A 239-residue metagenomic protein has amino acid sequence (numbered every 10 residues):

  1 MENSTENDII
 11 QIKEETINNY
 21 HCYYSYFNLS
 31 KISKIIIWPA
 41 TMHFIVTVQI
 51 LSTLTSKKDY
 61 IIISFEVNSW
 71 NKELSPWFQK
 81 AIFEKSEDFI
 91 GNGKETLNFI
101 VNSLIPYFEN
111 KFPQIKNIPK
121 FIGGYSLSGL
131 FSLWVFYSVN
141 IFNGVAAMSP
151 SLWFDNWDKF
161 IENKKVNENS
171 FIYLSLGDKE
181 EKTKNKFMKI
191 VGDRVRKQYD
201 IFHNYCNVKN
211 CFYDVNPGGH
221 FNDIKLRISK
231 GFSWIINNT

Functional and structural regions predicted by a protein language model:
M1-K34, C211: A domain-start/cap signature at the N-terminus of enzymes
S30-K111: Serine-hydrolase catalytic machinery in alpha/beta-hydrolase-like enzymes
I37-T41, S149, L176: The conserved beta1-alpha1 loop
L51-S52, V135-F136, Y199: A conserved amphipathic alpha-helix that caps or lines the catalytic cleft of carbohydrate- and lipid-modifying enzymes
P119-G124, M148: Short beta-strand immediately N-terminal to the catalytic nucleophile in serine-hydrolase-like folds
G123-S128, S132: Gly/Ala-rich beta-loop-alpha elbow adjacent to hydrolase catalytic centers
W134-G144: Conserved hydrolase catalytic core segment
L152-R227, I235: The feature captures the conserved acid-bearing segment of alpha/beta-hydrolase catalytic domains
